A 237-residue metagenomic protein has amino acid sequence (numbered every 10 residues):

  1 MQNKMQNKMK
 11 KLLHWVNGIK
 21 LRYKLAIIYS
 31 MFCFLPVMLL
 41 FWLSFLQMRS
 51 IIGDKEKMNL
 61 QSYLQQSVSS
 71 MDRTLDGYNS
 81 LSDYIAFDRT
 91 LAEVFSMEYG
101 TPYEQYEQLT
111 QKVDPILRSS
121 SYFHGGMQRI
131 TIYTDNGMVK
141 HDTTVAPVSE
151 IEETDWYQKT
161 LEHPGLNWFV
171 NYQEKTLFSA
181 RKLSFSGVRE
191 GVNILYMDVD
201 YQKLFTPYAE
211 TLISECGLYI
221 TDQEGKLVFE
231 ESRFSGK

Functional and structural regions predicted by a protein language model:
N3-S50, D54, M58: Extreme N-terminal signal-anchor transmembrane helix of membrane signaling/transducer proteins, especially in bacteria
M58-E162: Extracytoplasmic/periplasmic sensory segments of membrane signal-transduction proteins
H124, W156-G187, C216-Y219, K237: Membrane-proximal, non-catalytic sensory/regulatory domains of signal-transducing membrane proteins
M138, V188, K226-L227: Residue-level signal for well-ordered, solvent-exposed loop/turn and beta-edge residues enriched in charged/polar side
A146, D198, F234-S235: A generic structural motif
E150-E152, Y172-T211: Conserved beta-strands of PAS-like sensory domains
K203-K237: Intrinsic low-complexity, intrinsically disordered coil/linker regions enriched in small/polar and charged residues
